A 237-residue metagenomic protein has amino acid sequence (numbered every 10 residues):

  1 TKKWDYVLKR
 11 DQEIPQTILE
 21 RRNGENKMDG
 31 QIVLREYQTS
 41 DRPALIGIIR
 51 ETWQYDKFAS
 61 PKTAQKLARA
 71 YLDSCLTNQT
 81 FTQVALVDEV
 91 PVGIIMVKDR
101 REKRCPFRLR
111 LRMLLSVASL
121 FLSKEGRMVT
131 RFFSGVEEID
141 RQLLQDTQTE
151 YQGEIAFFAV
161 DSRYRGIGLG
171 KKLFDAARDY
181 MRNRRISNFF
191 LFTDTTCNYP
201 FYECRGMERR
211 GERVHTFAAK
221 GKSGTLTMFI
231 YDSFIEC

Functional and structural regions predicted by a protein language model:
Q31-G47, D99-R100: A short beta-loop-alpha structural element at the N-terminal edge of CoA-dependent acyl/N-acetyltransferase catalytic
P61-T82, V87, M96, Q142-L144: Active-site rim helix/loop that mediates acceptor-substrate recognition in acyltransferases
R101-Q152, A218-S223: Conserved acyl-donor/pantetheine-binding loop and adjacent beta-alpha core of acyl/acetyltransferases and related
Q152, M181-D194: Conserved GNAT acetyl-CoA-binding A-motif
A156-F158, R165, F190-P200, F217-A218: Conserved beta-strand-loop-alpha-helix junction that forms the acyl-donor binding cleft
G166-D179, C204: Conserved acetyl-CoA-binding loop-helix of GNAT-fold acetyltransferases
K171, T195-E212: Conserved active-site alpha-helix within GNAT-family acetyltransferase domains
F190, E208-T225: Conserved catalytic-core motifs of GNAT/GCN5-like acyltransferases
